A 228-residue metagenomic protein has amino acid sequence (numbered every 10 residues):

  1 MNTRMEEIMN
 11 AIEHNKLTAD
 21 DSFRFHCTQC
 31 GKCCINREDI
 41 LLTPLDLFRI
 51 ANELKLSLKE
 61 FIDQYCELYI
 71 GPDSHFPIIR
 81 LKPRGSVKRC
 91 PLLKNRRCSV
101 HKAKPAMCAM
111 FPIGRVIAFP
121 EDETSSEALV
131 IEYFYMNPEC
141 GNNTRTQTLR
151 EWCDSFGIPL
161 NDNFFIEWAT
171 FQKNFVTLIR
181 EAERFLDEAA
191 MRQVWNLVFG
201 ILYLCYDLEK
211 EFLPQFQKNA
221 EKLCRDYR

Functional and structural regions predicted by a protein language model:
M1-R228: Short loop/turn segments that flank or connect secondary-structure elements
